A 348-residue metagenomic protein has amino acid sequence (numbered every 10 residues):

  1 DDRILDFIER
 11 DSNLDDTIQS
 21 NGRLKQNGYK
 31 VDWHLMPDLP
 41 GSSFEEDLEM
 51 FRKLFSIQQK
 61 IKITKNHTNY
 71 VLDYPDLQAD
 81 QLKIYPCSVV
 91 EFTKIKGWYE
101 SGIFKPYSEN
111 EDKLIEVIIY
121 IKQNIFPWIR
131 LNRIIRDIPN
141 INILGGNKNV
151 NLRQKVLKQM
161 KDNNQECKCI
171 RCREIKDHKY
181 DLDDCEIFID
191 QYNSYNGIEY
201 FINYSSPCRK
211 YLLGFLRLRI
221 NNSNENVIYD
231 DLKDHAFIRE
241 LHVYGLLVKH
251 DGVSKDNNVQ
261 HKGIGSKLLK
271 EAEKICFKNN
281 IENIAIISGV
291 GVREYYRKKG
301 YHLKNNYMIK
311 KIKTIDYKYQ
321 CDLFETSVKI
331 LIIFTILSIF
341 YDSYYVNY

Functional and structural regions predicted by a protein language model:
D1-K30, M36-E111, Q260-K262: Conserved non-cysteine loop/helix-boundary elements of the Radical SAM core domain that shape
V31-L35, D80-I84, I129-R133, A236-R239 (+1 more regions): Hydrophobic faces of well-ordered beta-strands that scaffold small-molecule active sites in alpha/beta enzyme cores
R130-A236, L241-Y244, V248-H250, N279: Non-catalytic substrate-recognition and accessory regions of acyl/acetyltransferase enzymes
S254-I275: Conserved acetyl-CoA-binding loop-helix of GNAT-fold acetyltransferases
K274-S288: Conserved GNAT acetyl-CoA-binding A-motif
I287-K318: Active-site/acyl-donor-binding loops of N-acyltransferases
D322-Y348: Terminal signal-anchor or tail-anchor transmembrane helices that tether membrane-associated enzymes to cellular
